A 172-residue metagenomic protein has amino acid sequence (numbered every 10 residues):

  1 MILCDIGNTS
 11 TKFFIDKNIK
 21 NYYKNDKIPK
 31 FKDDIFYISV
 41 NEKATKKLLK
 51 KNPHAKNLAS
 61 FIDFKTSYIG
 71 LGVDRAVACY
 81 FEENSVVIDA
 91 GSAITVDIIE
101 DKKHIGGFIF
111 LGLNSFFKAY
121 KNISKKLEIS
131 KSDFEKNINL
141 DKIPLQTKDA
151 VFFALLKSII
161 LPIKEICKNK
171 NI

Functional and structural regions predicted by a protein language model:
M1-K51: Conserved phosphate-binding loops in N-terminal lobes of ATP-dependent enzymes of the actin/Hsp70/sugar-kinase
M1-N18, E82-K103, Y120: Gly/Thr-rich phosphate-binding beta-strand-loop-beta motif of the actin/hexokinase/Hsp70
I28-I35, Y80-E83, K164-N171: Flexible, charged surface loops at secondary-structure boundaries
K30, F64-G70, F116-N122: Short, charged, surface-exposed secondary-structure boundary motifs
K32-I38, P53-A55, Y120, N171-I172: Hydrophobic beta-strand segments of well-ordered beta-sheets in folded domains
K46-E82: Glycine/small-residue-rich loop that forms an oxyanion/phosphate-binding "nest" at active or ligand-binding sites
D74-N84, I105-V151: Glycine-rich phosphate-binding loop plus the immediately following alpha-helix
N139-I172: Adenine-nucleotide phosphate-binding core of ATP-dependent small-molecule kinases
